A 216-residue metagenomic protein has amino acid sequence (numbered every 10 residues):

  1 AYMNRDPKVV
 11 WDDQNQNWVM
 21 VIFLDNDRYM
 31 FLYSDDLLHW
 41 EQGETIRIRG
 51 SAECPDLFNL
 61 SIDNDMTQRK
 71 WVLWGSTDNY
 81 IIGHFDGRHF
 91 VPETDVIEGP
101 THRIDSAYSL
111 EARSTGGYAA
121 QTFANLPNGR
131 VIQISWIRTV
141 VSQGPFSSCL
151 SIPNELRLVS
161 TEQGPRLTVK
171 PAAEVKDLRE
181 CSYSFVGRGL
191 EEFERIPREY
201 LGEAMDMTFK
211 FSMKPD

Functional and structural regions predicted by a protein language model:
A1-D25, Y29-L32, Q42-R47, P55-F58 (+2 more regions): Hydrophobic core segments of beta-strands in well-ordered, beta-rich domains
F31-S34, H84: Conserved Ser/Thr-centered positions that define the repeating blades of beta-propeller domains
T45-R49, A112-R113: Surface loop/turn motifs at the tips and blade-to-blade linkers of beta-strand repeat domains
R47-A52, P100: Short coil/turn segments at the loop-to-beta-strand junctions that recur within blades of beta-propeller repeat folds
A52-L57, Y118-A120: Repeated scaffold domains used in trafficking and secretory/extracellular systems, primarily beta-propellers
L60-I62, W71-V91, E98: Acidic, glycine-rich loop-and-beta core segments that form the ion-binding/anion-interacting portion of active sites
D86-A107, E111-G116, Q121-D216: Beta-rich accessory regions
